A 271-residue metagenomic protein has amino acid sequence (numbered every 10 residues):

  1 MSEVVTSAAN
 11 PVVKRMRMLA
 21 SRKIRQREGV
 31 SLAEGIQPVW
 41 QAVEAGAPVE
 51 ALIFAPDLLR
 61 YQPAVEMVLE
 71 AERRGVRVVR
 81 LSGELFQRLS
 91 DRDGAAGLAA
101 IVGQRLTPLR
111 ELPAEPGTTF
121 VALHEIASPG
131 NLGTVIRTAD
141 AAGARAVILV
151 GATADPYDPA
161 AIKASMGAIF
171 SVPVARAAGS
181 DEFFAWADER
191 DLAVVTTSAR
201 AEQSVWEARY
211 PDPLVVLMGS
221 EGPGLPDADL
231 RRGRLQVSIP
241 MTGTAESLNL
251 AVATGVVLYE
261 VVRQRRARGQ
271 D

Functional and structural regions predicted by a protein language model:
M1-D91: N-terminal positively charged helical leader segments and presequences
V5, S31, H124-E125, V150-G151 (+4 more regions): Glycine- and other small-residue-rich loops at beta-strand/loop junctions that grip anionic moieties
R22-K23, P113-V121, R232-M241: Glycine/charged-rich beta-loop-alpha catalytic/anionic-binding loops adjacent to active sites
Q37, E44, E70-R73, V79 (+2 more regions): RNA substrate-binding interface of SAM-dependent RNA methyltransferases
A100, T138-A142, P156-I169, D227-D271: Structured adenosyl-cofactor binding patch, chiefly the S-adenosyl-L-methionine
V195-A245, N249: Active-site/ligand-binding-proximal alpha/beta "capping" segment
